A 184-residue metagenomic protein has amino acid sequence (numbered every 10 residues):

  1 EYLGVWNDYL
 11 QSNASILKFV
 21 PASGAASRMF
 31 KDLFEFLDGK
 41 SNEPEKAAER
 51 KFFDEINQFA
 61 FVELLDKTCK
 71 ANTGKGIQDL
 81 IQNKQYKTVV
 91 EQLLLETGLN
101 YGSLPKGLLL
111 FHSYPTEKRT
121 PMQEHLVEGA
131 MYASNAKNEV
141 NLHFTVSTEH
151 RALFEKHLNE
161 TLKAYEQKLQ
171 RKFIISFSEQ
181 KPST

Functional and structural regions predicted by a protein language model:
E1-T184: Domain-scale recognition of functional cores that engage charged ligands
